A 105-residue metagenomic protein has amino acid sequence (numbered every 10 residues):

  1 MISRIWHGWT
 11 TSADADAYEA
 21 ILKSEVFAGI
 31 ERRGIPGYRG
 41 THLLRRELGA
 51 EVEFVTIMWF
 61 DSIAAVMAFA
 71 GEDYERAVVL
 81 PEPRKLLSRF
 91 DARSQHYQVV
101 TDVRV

Functional and structural regions predicted by a protein language model:
I2-W9, G40-Y74: Short, well-ordered beta-strand segments in beta-rich or mixed alpha/beta enzyme and ligand-binding folds
S12, F60-S62, Q98-T101: Non-catalytic surface loops within mature trypsin-like serine protease
D14-G40, V78-E82: Short amphipathic alpha-helical segments
D16-Y18, E51, V66-A68, R104-V105: Short acidic, gly/pro-rich beta-turn/loop elements at beta-sheet edges and active-site/ligand-binding grooves
I21, I35-G37, I57-M58, A68-D73 (+2 more regions): Short, charged/polar low-complexity linear motifs in solvent-exposed/disordered segments
R39-V52, V78-V105: Glycine-rich beta-strand-turn "strand-cap" elements at beta-sheet edges
